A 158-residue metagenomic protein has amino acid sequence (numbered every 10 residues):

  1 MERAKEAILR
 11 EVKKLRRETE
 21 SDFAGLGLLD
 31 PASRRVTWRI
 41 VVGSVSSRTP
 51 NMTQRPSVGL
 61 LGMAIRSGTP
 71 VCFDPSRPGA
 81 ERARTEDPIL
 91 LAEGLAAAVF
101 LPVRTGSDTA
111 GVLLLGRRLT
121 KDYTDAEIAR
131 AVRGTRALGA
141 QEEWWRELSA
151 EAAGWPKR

Functional and structural regions predicted by a protein language model:
R3-L26: Amphipathic alpha-helical coiled-coil segments that mediate homodimerization and allosteric signal transmission
K5, R117-R158: Juxtadomain coupling helices with adjacent low-complexity linkers
F23-G25, D87, F100, V112: Short hydrophobic/aromatic beta-strand element in the GNAT-like acyltransferase core that lines or flanks the acyl-donor
L26-R48: GAF sensory/regulatory domain recognition with acknowledged cross-activation on helical regulatory dimers
V45-E81: Regulatory sensory and allosteric helical modules in signal-transduction proteins and certain transcription factors
S76-L95: Signal-transducing coupling segments at domain and membrane junctions
A97-R104: A short, aliphatic-rich beta-strand micro-motif
S107-R117: Sensory beta-strand/linker motifs that couple input domains to effectors
